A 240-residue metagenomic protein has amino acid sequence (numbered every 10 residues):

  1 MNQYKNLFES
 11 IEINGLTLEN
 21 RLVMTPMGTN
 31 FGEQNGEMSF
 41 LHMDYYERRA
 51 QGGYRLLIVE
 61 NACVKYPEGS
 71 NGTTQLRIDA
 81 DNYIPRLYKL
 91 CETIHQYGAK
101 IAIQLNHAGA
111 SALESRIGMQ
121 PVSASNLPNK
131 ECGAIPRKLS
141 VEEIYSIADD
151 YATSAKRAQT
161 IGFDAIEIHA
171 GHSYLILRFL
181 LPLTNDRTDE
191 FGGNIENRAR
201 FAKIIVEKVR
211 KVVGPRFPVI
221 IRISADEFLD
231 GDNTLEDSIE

Functional and structural regions predicted by a protein language model:
M1-E240: Flavin-dependent oxidoreductase catalytic cores
